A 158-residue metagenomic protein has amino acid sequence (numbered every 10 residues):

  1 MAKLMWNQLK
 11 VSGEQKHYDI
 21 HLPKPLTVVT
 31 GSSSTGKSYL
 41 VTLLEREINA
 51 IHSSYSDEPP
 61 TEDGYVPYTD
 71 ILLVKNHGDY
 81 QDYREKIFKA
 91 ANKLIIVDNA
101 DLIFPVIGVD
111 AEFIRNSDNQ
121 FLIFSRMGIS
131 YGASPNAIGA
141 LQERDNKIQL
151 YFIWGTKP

Functional and structural regions predicted by a protein language model:
M1-Y18, E143, L150-F152: N-terminal pre-Walker A segment at the start of P-loop NTPase domains
S33: The conserved Walker
K37: Conserved lysine of the Walker
L40-V41: Post-Walker A alpha-helix
R46-D57: Post-Walker A helix-loop "phosphate-sensing" segment adjacent to the P-loop in P-loop NTPases
D70-I107: Conserved P-loop NTPase "ATPase switch" module shared by AAA+ and STAND
Q81, P135-P158: RecA-like P-loop NTPase motor core
I103, F113-Q142: Sensor-1/coupling segment of RecA-like P-loop NTPase cores
